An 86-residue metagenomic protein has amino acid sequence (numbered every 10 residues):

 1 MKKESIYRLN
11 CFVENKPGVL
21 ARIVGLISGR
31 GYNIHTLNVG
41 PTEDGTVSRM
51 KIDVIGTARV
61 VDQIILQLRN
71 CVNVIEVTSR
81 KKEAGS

Functional and structural regions predicted by a protein language model:
M1-S86: A conserved regulatory-domain signal marking ACT and ACT-like small-molecule sensing domains and adjacent regulatory
